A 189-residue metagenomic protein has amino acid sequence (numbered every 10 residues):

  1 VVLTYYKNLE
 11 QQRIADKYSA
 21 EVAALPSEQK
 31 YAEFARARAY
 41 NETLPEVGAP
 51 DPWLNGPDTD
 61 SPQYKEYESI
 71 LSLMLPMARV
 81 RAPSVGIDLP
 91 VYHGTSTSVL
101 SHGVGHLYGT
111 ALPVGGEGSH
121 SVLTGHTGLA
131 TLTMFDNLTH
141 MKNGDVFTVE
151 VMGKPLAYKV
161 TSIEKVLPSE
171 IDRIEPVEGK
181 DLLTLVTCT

Functional and structural regions predicted by a protein language model:
V1-T189: Solvent-exposed, non-transmembrane regions of membrane-associated and secreted proteins
